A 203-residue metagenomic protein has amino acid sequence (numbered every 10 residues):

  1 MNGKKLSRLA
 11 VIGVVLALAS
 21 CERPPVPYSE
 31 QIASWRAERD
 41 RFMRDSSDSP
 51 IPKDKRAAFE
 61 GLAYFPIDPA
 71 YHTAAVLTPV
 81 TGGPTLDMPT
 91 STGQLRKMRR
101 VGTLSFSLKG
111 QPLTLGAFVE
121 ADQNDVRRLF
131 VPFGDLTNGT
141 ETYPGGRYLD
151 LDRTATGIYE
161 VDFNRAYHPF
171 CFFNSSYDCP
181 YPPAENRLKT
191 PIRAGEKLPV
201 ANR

Functional and structural regions predicted by a protein language model:
M1-A10: Bacterial N-terminal signal peptides that target proteins for export
L18-S20: C-terminal motif of bacterial Sec signal peptides marking the signal peptidase cleavage site
E22-P24: Bacterial signal peptide processing site
Q31-S107: N-terminal secretory signal peptides
Y71, G83-P89, T154, I158 (+2 more regions): Terminal leader/tail segments of proteins
P79-G145: Mid-length scaffold segments of soluble, non-membrane domains
P132-Y167: Acidic, glycine-rich flexible loop segments
F173-R203: C-terminal partner/receptor-binding element of secreted or periplasmic proteins
